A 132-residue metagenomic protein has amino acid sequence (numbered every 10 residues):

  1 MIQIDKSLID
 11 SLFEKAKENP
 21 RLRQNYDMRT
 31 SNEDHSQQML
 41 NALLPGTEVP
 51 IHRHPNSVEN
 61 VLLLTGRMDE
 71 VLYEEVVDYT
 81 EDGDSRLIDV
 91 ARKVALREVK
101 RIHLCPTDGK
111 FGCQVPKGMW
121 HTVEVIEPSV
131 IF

Functional and structural regions predicted by a protein language model:
M1-S36, P50, E81-L104: A short, N-terminal "cap"/entry segment at the start of jelly-roll beta-barrel domains of the cupin/DSBH fold
R23-Y26, S36, G46, N56 (+2 more regions): Short beta-strand-initiation
S36-Q38, S57-E59, K110, P128-S129: Short, surface-exposed beta-edge/turn micro-motifs
L40-N41, H52, V58-L63, C113 (+1 more regions): His/acidic/aromatic-lined binding-pocket segments of jelly-roll/cupin-type domains and related regulatory beta-sandwich
L40-P55, V76, P106: Conserved short histidine dyad/triad with adjacent acidic residue
G46, L104-E127, I131: Conserved metal-binding segment of the jelly-roll/cupin
P50, D69-V71, V130-F132: General beta-strand recognition
N56-D78, G83-D89: Glycine- and acidic-residue-biased ligand/ion/polar-headgroup-sensing regions
